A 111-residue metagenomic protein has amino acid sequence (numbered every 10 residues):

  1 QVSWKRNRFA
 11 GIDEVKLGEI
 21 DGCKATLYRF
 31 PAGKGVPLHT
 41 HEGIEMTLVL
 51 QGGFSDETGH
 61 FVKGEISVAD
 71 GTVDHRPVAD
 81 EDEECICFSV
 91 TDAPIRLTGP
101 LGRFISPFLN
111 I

Functional and structural regions predicted by a protein language model:
V2-P37: A short glycine-rich, His/Asp/Glu-containing loop-to-beta-strand
G18, Y28, P37-H41, E57-G59 (+1 more regions): Short histidine-centered beta-strand/loop micro-motifs that create catalytic or ligand/metal-coordination sites
A25, I44-M46, E84: Short, surface-exposed beta-edge/turn micro-motifs
P31-K34, H41-D56, K63: Glycine- and acidic-residue-biased ligand/ion/polar-headgroup-sensing regions
D56-A79: Short acidic-glycine-tyrosine-enriched beta hairpin
V73-L97: Ligand-binding loop in jelly-roll beta-barrel domains
T91-N110: Short peripheral tails and domain-boundary helices/loops at the edges of structured domains
